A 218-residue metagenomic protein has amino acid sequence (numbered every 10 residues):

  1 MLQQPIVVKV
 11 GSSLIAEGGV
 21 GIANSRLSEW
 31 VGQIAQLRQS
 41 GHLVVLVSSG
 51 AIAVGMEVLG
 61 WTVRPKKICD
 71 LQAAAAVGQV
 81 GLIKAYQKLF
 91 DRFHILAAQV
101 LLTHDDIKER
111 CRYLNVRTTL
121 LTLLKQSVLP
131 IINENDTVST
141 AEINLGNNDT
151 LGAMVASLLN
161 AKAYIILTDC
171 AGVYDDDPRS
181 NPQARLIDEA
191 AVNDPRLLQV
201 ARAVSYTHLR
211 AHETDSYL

Functional and structural regions predicted by a protein language model:
M1-V45: N-terminal glycine-/serine-/threonine-rich phosphate-binding loop
V7-K9, L43-G55, A98-Q99, I131-N133 (+2 more regions): Short beta-strand segments at enzyme active-site cores
L14-A16, A51-G55, I107-K108, T137-S139 (+2 more regions): Short, active-site-adjacent cap segments at secondary-structure transitions
A51-K67: Glycine-rich loop at the start of a catalytic domain that most often binds anionic cofactors/ligands
R64-S139: Ligand-binding beta-strand-loop-alpha-helix segment within the catalytic cores of soluble metabolic enzymes
N115, N144-L158: Active-site glycine-rich loop that binds ribose-phosphate moieties when present
L158-S205: Phosphate/pyrophosphate-binding betaalpha-module
T207-T214: Conserved small/polar residues in nucleotide/adenosyl-binding loops
